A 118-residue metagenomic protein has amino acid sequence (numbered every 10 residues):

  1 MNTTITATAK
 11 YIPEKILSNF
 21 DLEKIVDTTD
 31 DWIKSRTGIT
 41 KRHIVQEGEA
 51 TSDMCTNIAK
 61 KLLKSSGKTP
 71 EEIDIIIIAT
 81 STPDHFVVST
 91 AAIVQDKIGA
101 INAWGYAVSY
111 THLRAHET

Functional and structural regions predicted by a protein language model:
M1-I77, D96-I98: Conserved "HGTGT" condensation-loop signature of ketosynthase/thiolase-family condensing enzymes that catalyze
M54-I58, T90, W104: Residues within well-formed alpha-helices
I75-V87: Short beta-strand-loop/turn "lid" adjacent to the catalytic site in phosphate-handling enzymes
F86-Q95: Short Gly/Thr/Asp-enriched flexible loops that form oxyanion-binding sites at enzyme active sites
V94-A100, R114: Gly/Ser-rich oxyanion-binding loop with an adjacent helix/lid that shapes the negatively charged ligand pocket
A103-Y110: Short pre-catalytic strand/loop immediately N-terminal to key active-site residues, enriched for Gly-Thr
T111-T118: Conserved small/polar residues in nucleotide/adenosyl-binding loops
